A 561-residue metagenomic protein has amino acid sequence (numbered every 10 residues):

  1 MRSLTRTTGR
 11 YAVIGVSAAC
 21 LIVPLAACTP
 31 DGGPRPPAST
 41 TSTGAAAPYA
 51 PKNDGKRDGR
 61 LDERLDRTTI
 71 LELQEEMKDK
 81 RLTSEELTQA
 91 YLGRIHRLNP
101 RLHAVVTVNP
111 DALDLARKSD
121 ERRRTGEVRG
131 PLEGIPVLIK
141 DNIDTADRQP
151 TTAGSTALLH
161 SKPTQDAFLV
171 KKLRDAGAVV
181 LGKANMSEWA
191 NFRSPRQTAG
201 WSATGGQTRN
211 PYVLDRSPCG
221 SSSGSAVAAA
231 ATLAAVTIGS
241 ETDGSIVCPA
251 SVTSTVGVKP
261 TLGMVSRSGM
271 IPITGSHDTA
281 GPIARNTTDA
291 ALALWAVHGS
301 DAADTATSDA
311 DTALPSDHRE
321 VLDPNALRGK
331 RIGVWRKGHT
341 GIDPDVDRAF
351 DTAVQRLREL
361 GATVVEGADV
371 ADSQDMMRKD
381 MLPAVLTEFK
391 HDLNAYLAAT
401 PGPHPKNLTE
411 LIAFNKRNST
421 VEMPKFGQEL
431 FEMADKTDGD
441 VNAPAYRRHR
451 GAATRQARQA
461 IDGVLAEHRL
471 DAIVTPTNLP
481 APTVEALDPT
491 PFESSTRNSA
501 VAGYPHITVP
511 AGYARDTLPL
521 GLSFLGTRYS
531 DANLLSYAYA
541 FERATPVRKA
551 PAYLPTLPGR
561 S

Functional and structural regions predicted by a protein language model:
R2-K118, R124, R336, D351-A362 (+4 more regions): An N-terminal boundary/leader segment
Y49-D243, T261, R285, G329 (+1 more regions): Gly/Ser-rich catalytic/binding loops embedded in alpha/beta enzyme cores
L71, A153-S155, T208-V213, S221 (+3 more regions): Flexible glycine/proline-enriched surface loops and loop-helix/loop-strand junctions
K80, G134, K140, D175 (+1 more regions): Glycine-rich, small-residue loops and helix-cap segments that act as flexible hinges at active-site edges
T88, R117, A167, D317 (+4 more regions): Acyltransferase
R97, V179, A231-G333, D351 (+3 more regions): Structural helix-boundary/capping segments
E133-A153, V321, A326-W335, L386-A457 (+1 more regions): Short helix-loop capping/hinge segments that flank enzyme active sites or metal/cofactor-binding pockets
I143-D144, T279, A306-G402: Gly/Ser-rich, acidic/histidine-flanked active-site/gating loops
